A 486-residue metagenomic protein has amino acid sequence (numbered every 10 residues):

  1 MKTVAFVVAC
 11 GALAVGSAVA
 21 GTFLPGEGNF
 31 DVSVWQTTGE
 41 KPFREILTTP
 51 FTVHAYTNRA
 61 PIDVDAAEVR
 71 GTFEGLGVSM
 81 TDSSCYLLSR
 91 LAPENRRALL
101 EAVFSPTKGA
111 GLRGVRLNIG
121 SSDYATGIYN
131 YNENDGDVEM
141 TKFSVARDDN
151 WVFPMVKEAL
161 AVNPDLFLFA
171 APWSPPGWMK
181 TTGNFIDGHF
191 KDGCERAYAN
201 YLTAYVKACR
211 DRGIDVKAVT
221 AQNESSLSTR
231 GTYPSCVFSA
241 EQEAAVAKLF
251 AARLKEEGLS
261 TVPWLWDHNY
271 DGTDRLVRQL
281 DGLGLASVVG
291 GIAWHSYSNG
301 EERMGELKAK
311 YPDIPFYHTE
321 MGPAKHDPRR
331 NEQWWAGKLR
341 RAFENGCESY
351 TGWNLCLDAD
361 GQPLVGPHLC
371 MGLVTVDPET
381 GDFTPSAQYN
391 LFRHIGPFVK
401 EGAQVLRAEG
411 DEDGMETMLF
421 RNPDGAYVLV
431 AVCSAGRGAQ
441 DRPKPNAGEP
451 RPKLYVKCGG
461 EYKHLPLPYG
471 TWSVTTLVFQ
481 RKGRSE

Functional and structural regions predicted by a protein language model:
A5-V15: Bacterial N-terminal signal peptides
E40-V216, A244, K248: N-terminal catalytic cores of secreted or lumenal carbohydrate-active enzymes
E74, K108-V115, N163-F167, R212-A218 (+6 more regions): Loop/turn elements at helix/coil->beta-strand transitions in domains of secreted/extracellular proteins
V78, G111, L168, V219 (+4 more regions): Conserved, mostly hydrophobic/aromatic
R196-A218, S225-K325: Active-site neighborhood of glycoside hydrolase catalytic domains
P315-R393, L406-D411: Aromatic/acidic polysaccharide-binding cleft in carbohydrate-active enzymes
F398, A408-E461, W472: Carbohydrate-binding surface patches
P468-E486: C-terminal beta-strand-rich structural cap/linker in extracellular carbohydrate-active enzymes
